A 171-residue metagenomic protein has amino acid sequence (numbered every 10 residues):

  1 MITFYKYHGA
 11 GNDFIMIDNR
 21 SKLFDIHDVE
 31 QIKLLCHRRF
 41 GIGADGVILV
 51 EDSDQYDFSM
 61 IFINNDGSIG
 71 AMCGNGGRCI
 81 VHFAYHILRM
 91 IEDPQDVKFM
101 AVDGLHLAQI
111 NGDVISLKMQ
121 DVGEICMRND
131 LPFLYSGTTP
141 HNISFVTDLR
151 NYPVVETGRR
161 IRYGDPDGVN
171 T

Functional and structural regions predicted by a protein language model:
M1-M72, G77-T171: Active-site proximal loop and beta-alpha junction motif in alpha/beta enzyme cores
